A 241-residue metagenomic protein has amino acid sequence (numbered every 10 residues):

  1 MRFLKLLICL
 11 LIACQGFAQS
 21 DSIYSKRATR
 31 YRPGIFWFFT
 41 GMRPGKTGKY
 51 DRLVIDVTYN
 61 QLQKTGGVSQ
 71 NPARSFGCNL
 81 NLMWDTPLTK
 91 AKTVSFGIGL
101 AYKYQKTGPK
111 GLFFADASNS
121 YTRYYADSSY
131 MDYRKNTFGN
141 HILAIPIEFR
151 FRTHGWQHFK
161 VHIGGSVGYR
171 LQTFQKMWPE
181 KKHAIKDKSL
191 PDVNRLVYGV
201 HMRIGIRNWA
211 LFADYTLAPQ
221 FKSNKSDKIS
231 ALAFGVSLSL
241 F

Functional and structural regions predicted by a protein language model:
M1-S25, L240: Bacterial Sec-dependent N-terminal signal peptides
F17-R52: Sec-dependent signal peptide cleavage junction
F39-D51, P87-V94, H154-F159: Short loop/turn motifs that connect adjacent beta-strands in outer-membrane beta-barrel proteins
K49-D51, P72-C78, G139-L143, N194-Y198 (+2 more regions): Residues that define the transmembrane beta-barrel architecture of outer-membrane proteins
N60-N81, F221-S223: Surface-exposed strand-loop-strand hairpins of Gram-negative outer-membrane beta-barrel proteins
L62, K188-F241: Predominantly the C-terminal beta-signal and adjacent terminal strand-loop region of outer-membrane beta-barrel
G66-A73, T107-N140, R170-E180, I185-H201: Extracellular/periplasm-exposed beta-strand and loop segments of Gram-negative cell-envelope proteins, dominated by
L80-T86, L100-Y102, I145-F151, I163-Y169 (+3 more regions): Residues on the lipid-exposed face of transmembrane beta-strands in outer-membrane beta-barrel proteins
